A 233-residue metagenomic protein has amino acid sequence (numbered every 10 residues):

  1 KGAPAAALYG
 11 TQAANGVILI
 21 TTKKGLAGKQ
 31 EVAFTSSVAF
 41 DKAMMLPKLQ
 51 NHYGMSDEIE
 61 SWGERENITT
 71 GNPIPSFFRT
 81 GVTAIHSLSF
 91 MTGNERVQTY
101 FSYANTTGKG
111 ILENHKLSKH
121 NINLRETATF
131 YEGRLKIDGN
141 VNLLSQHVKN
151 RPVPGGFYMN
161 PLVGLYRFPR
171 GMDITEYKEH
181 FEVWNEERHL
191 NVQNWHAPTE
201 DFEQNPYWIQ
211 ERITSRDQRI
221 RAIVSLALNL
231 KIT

Functional and structural regions predicted by a protein language model:
K1-A3, L19, T35, D41 (+2 more regions): Periplasmic plug
K1-A33, T83-I85, T106-K109: A beta-strand signature from Gram-negative outer-membrane beta-barrel systems, especially the internal plug domain
Y9-A14, H115-S118, V153: Short, glycine-/polar-rich solvent-exposed loops and beta-turns at beta-strand/coil boundaries
T21-K23, S89-G93, S102, R125-T129 (+2 more regions): Transmembrane beta-barrel domains of outer membrane proteins
L26-G71, I111-L112, N121, R125-I223: Surface-exposed loop/interface segments of Gram-negative outer-membrane beta-barrel transport/assembly proteins
P75-F77: C-terminal beta-signal and adjacent terminal beta-strands/loops of Gram-negative outer-membrane beta-barrel proteins
R79-V97, Y103-T107, P206-T233: Outer-membrane beta-barrel transmembrane strands
I85, L117-N123: Transmembrane beta-barrel architecture of outer membranes
